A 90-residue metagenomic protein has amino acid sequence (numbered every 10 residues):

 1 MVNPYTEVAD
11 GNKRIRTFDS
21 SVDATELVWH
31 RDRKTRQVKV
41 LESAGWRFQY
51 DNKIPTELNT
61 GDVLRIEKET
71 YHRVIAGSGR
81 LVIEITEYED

Functional and structural regions predicted by a protein language model:
N3-A9, R14-F18, V82-D90: Double-stranded beta-helix
K13-R33, L41, R65-K68: Conserved short histidine dyad/triad with adjacent acidic residue
R31-R33, Y50-K53: Short alpha-helix capping/helix-loop boundary micro-motifs
K39-L41, E57, R65, I75: Well-ordered beta-strand positions
A44-W46: Basic nucleic-acid-binding interfaces
D51-E69: Short acidic-glycine-tyrosine-enriched beta hairpin
E67-D90: Ligand-binding loop in jelly-roll beta-barrel domains
